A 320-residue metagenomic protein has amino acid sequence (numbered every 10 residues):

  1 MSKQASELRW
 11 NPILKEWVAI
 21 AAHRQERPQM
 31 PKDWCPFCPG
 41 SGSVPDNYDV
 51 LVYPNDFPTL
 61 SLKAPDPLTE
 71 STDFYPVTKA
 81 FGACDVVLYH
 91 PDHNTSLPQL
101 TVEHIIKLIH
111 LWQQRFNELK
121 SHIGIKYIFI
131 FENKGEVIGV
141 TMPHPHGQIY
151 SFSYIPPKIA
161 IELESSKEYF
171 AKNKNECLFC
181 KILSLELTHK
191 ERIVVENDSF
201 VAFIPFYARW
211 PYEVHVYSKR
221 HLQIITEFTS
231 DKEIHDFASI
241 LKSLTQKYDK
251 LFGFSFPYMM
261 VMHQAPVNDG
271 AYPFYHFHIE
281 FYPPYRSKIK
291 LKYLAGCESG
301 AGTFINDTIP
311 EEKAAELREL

Functional and structural regions predicted by a protein language model:
M1-H144, Y150-F228, T245-Q246, P257-M260 (+1 more regions): Active-site microenvironments that recognize anionic phosphate/pyrophosphate groups
Q223-E233, F237-L241: A contiguous, surface-exposed recognition patch within enzymatic or periplasmic domains that forms
D236-S255: Extended C-terminal subregions enriched in glycine
H263: An internal, amphipathic alpha-helical element
